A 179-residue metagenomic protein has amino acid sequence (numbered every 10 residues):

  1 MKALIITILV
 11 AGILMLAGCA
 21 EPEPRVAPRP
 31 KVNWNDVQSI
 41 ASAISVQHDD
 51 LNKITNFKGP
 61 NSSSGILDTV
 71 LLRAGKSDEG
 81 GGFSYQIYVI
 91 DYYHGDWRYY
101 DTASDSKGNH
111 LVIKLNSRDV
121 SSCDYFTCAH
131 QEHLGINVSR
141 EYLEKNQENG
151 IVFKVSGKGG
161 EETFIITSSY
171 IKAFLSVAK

Functional and structural regions predicted by a protein language model:
M1-I5: Positively charged n-region of N-terminal signal peptides that target proteins for export
L16-G18: C-terminal motif of bacterial Sec signal peptides marking the signal peptidase cleavage site
A20-G150, K154-K179: A generic "folded-domain core" signal
